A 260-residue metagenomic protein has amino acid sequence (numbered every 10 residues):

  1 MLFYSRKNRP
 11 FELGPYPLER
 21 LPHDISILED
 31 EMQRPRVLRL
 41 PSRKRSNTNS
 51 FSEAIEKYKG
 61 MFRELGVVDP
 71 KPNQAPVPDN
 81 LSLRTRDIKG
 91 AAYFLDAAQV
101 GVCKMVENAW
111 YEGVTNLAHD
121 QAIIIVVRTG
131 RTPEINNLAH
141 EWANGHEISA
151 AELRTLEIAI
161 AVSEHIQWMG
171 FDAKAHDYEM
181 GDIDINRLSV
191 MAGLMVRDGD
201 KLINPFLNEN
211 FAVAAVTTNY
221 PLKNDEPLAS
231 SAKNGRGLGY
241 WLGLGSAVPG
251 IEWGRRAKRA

Functional and structural regions predicted by a protein language model:
M1-V102, E112, N116, G235-A260: Iron-sulfur (Fe-S) cluster-binding modules
A98-A260: Catalytic cores of enzyme domains
